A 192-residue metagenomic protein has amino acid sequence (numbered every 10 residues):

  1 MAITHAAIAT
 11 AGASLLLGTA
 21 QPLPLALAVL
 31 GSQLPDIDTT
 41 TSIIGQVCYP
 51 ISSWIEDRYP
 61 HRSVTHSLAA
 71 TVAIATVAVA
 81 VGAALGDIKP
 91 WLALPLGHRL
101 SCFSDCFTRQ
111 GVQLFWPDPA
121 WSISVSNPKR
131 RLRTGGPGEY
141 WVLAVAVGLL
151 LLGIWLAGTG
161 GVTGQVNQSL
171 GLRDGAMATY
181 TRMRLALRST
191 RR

Functional and structural regions predicted by a protein language model:
M1-R192: N-terminal membrane-targeting hydrophobic helices
